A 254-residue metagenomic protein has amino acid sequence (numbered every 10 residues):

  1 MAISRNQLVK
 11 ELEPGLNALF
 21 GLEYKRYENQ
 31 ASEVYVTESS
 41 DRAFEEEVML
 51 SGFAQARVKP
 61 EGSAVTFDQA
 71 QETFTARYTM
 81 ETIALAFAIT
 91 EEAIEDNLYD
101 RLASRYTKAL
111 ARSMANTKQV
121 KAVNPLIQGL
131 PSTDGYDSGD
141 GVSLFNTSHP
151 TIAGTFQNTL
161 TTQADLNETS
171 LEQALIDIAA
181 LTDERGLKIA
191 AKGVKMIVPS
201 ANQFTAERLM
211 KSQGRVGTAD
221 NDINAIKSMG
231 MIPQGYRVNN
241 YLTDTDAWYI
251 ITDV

Functional and structural regions predicted by a protein language model:
M1-Y27: N-terminal alpha-helical "arm" segments
A2-K10, V142-E184, K188-V254: Sequence/fold signature of self-assembling virion shell proteins
L22-I83: Assembly/oligomerization interface modules of large self-assembling protein complexes
T73, R77, E92-T107, T161-A164 (+2 more regions): Short, charged/polar micro-motifs that form catalytic or ligand-binding hotspots
T75, T90-I94, A115, A122 (+3 more regions): An acidic- and aromatic-residue-enriched active-site/binding cleft used to recognize and process polar
E81-D96, I152-F156, A190-G193: Glycine-rich, often proline-containing surface loops adjacent to acidic residues and nearby aromatics that form
T82, R101-R105, A109-R112, A191 (+1 more regions): Short, well-structured alpha-helical interface segments that form or flank functional binding sites
N97-R105, R112-D177: Alpha-helical scaffold segments that mediate packing/assembly in large oligomeric complexes
